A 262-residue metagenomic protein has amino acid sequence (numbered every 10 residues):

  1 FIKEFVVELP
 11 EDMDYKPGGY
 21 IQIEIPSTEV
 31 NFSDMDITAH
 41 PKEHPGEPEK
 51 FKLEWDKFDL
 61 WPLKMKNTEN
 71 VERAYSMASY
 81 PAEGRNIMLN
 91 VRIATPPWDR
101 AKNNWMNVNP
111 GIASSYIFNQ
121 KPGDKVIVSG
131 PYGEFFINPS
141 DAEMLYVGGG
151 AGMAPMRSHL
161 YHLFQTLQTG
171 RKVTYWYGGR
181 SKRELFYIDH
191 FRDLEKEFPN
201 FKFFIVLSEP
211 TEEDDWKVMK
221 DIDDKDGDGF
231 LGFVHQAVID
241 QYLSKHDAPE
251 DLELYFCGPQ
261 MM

Functional and structural regions predicted by a protein language model:
F1-P122, G179-R180, V206-P210: Ferredoxin-reductase
G18, G152, P259: Short, conserved phosphate/pyrophosphate- and ester-handling motifs at nucleotide-, phospho-/glycolipid
Y116, S129-D141: A short, basic/flexible loop-to-alpha-helix module at the beginning of a structural domain
D141-A142, Q165-V173: Conserved S-adenosyl-L-methionine
E143-V147, E253-Y255: Conserved beta-strand elements of the Class I
M153-L167: Histidine-anchored nucleotide/phosphate-binding helix
K172-M262: Reductase modules of NAD(P)H-dependent flavoproteins
